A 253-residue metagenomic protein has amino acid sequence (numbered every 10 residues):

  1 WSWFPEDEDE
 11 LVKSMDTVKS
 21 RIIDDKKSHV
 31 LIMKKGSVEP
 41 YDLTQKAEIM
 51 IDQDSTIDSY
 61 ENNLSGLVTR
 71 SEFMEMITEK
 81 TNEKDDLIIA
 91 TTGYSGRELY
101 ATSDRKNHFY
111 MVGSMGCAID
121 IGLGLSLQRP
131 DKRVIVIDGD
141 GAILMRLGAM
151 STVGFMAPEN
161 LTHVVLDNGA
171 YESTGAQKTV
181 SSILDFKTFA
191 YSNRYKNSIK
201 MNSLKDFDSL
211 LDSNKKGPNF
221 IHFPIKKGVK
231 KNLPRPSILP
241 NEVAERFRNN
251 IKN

Functional and structural regions predicted by a protein language model:
W1-E10, V18, D58-L67, T174-Q177 (+1 more regions): Flexible, glycine/proline-enriched loop segments at strand-loop-helix junctions that form or flank small-ligand binding
D9-E10, G93-G96, G116, A142-I143: Gly/Ser/Thr-rich loops at beta-strand to alpha-helix junctions that form or flank small-molecule/cofactor-binding
D16-T17, E72, M76, A101-K252: Thiamine diphosphate
T17-T78, K226, K230-N253: Phosphate/diphosphate-binding glycine-rich loops and adjacent basic-rich segments that engage nucleotide
I22-K26, T81-K84, R129, A157 (+1 more regions): A structural signal for short coil/turn segments at secondary-structure junctions
P40, R97-L99, D120: Phosphate- and divalent-cation-binding pockets in alpha/beta enzyme and binding domains that engage nucleotide-derived
Q53-M115: Active-site diphosphate/adenylate-binding microenvironment
